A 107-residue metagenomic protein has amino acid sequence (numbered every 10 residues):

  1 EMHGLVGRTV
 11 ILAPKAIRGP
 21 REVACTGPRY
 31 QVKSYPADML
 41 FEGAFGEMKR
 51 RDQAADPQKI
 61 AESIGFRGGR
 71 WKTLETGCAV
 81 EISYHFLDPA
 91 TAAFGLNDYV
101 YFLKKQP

Functional and structural regions predicted by a protein language model:
V6-R8: A glycine-biased structural micro-motif
L12-I82: Contiguous, well-ordered beta-strand patches that form the walls/edges of small beta-barrel/beta-sandwich domains
C25-D38, F86-P107: Edge beta-strand at a domain terminus
